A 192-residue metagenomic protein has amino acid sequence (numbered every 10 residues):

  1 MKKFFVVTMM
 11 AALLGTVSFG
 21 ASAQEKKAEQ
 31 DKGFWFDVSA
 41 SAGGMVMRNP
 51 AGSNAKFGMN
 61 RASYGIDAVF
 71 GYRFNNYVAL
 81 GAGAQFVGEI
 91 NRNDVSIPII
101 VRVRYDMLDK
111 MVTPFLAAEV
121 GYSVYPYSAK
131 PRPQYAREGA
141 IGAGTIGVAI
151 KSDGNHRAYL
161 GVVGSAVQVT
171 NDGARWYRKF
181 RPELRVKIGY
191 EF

Functional and structural regions predicted by a protein language model:
M1-K32, F192: Cleavable N-terminal export/targeting peptides
M10, Y122, A166: Short, flexible active-site-adjacent loop segments at beta-strand->alpha-helix junctions, enriched in small/polar
S22-G71, R181, K187-E191: Short glycine/proline- and aromatic-enriched beta-strand/turn motifs that initiate or cap beta-hairpins
Q30-F34, G44, D67-G144, V148-H156: Gram-negative (and chloroplast) outer-membrane scaffold detector with strong preference for beta-barrel transmembrane
G52-K56, V87-E89, S128-Y135, T170-W176: Extracellular loop and loop/strand-boundary signature of outer-membrane beta-barrel proteins
R61-S63, S96, G139-I141, K179-E183: Membrane-spanning beta-strands of outer-membrane beta-barrel proteins
R157, A174-V186: Short glycine/proline-enriched turn or capping motifs at secondary-structure junctions
G161-S165: Internal, hydrophobic beta-strand segments that form the core of beta-sheet-rich folds
